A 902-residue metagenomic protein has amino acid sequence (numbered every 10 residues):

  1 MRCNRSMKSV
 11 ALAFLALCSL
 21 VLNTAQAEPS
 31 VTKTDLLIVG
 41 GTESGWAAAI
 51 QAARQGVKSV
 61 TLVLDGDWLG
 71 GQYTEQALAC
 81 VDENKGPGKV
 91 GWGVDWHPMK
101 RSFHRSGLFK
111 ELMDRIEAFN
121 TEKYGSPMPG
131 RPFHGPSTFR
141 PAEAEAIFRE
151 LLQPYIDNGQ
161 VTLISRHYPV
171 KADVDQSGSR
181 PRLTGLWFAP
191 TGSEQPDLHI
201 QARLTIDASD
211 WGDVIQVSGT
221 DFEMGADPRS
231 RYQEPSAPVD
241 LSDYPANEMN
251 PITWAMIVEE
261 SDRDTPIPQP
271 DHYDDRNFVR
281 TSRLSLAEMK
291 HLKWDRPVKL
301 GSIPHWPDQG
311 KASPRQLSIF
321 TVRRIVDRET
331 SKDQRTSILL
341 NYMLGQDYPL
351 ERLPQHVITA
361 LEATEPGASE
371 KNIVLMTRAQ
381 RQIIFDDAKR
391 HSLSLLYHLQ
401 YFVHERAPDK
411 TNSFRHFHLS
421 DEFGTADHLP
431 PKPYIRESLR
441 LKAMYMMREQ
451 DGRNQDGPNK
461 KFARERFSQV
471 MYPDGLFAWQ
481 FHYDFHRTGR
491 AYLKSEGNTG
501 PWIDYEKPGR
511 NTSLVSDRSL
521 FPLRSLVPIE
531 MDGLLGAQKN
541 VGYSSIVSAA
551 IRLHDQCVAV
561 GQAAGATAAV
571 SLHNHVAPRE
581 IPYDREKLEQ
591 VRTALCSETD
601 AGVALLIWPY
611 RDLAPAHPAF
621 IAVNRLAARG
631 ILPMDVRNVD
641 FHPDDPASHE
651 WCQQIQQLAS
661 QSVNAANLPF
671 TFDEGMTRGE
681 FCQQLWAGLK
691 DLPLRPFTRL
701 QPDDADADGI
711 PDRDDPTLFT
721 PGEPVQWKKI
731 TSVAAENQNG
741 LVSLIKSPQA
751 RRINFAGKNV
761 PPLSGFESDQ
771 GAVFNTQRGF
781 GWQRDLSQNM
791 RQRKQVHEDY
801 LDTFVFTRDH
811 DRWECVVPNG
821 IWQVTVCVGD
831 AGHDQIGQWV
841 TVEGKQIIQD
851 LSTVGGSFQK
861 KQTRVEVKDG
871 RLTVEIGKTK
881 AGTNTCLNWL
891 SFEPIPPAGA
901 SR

Functional and structural regions predicted by a protein language model:
V10-V21: Bacterial N-terminal signal peptides
V31-T42: Beta1/beta-strand and adjacent pyrophosphate-binding region of the FAD-binding site in flavoprotein oxidoreductases
E43-S44, R54-S106, T138, G178-R182 (+3 more regions): Mature catalytic domains of secreted/periplasmic carbohydrate-active enzymes
V57-S59, L64-H167, K171, N250-A255: Conserved N-terminal/central alpha/beta ligand/cofactor-binding core
Q72, R166, R180-G185, A189-L204 (+2 more regions): Flavin (FAD/FMN)-binding glycine-rich loop and adjacent Rossmann-like elements that form
H617-G630, V636-P693, G709-R713: Short, solvent-exposed alpha-helical surface patches in non-cytosolic proteins
L700-T731: Extracellular calcium-associated, cysteine-rich motifs in secreted modular proteins
W727-R902: Compositionally biased, intrinsically disordered or flexible polar/acidic segments
